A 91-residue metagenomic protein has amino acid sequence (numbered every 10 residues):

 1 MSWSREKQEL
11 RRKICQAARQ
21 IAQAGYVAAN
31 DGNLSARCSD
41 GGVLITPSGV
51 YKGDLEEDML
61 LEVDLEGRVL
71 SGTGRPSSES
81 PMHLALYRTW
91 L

Functional and structural regions predicted by a protein language model:
M1-R5: Generic N-terminal amphipathic, Lys/Arg-enriched alpha-helix
Q8-W90: An anion-binding catalytic pocket shared by soluble metabolic enzymes
